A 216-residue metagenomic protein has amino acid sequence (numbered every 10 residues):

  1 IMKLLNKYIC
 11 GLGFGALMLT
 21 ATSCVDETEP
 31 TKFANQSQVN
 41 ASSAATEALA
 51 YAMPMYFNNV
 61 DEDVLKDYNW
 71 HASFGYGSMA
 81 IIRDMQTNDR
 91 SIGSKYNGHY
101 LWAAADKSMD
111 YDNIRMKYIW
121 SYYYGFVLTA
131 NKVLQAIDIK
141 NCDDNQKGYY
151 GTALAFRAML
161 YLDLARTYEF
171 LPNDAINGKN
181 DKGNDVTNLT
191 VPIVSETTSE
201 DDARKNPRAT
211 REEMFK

Functional and structural regions predicted by a protein language model:
I1-T22: Sec-dependent bacterial lipoprotein signal peptides
L4, C24-A80, K140: Membrane-proximal, proline-rich intrinsically disordered regions
T31, S37, R166, V191-P192: Flexible, active-site-adjacent loop/turn segments at secondary-structure boundaries
S73, M79, Y149, A155-F156 (+2 more regions): Acidic helix-start/capping segments at beta-turn-to-alpha-helix junctions
G75-L101: N-terminal capping/interface segment
S94-F170, A209-E212: Conserved, well-structured interaction surfaces
T167-E213: Short coil/linker segments at helix-helix boundaries
